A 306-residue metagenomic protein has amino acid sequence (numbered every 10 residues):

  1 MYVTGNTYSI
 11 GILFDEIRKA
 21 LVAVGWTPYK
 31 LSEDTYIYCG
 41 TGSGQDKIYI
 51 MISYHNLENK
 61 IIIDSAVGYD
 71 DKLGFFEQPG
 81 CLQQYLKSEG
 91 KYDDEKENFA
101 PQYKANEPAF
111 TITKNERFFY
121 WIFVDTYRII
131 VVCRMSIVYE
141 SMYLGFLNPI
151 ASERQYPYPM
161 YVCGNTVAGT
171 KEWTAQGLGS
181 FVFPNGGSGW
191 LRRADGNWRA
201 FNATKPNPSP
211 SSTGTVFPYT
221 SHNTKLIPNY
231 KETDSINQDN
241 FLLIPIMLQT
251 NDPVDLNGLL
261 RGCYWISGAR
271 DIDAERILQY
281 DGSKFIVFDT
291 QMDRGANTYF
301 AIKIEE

Functional and structural regions predicted by a protein language model:
G5-F300: Long, leucine/valine-rich, helix-dominated scaffolding and oligomerization segments
K303-E306: Eukaryotic low-complexity, proline/serine- and acidic-rich intrinsically disordered regions that serve as multivalent
